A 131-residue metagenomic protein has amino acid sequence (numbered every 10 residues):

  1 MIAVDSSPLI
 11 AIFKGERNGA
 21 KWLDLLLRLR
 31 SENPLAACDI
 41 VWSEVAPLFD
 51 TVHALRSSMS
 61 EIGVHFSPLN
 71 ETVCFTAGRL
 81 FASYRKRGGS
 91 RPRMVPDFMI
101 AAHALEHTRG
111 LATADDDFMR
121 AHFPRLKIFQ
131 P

Functional and structural regions predicted by a protein language model:
M1, A101, L105-P131: Acidic, PIN/NYN-like endoribonuclease modules and their adjacent C-terminal/linker elements
M1-A37, A46-S58, F129: Short, well-structured N-terminal submotif of metal-dependent ribonuclease cores
I2, P34-A36, G63-P68, G110: Short loop->beta-strand "edge-of-pocket" segments that line small-molecule binding or catalytic clefts across diverse
S6, D39, P96-F98: Conserved glycosyltransferase catalytic-site signature
L9-I10, W42, F118-M119: A generic structural signal for short hydrophobic patches within well-formed alpha-helices
W22-L23, W42, V52-L55, C74-G78 (+2 more regions): A general structural signal for well-ordered alpha-helical segments in protein cores
D50-T72: Active-site-proximal, substrate-binding regions of enzyme catalytic domains and RNA-binding/basic surfaces
H65-A112: Active-site neighborhoods of divalent-metal-dependent phosphate/nucleic-acid chemistry enzymes
